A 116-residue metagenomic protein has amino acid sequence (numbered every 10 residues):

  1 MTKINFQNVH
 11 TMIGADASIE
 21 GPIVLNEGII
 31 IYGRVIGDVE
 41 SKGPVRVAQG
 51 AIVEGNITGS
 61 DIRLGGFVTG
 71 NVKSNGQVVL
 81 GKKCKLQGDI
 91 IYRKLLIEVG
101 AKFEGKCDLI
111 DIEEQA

Functional and structural regions predicted by a protein language model:
M1-V24, G28-E40, P44, Q49-I52 (+4 more regions): Intrinsically disordered, low-complexity terminal regions
